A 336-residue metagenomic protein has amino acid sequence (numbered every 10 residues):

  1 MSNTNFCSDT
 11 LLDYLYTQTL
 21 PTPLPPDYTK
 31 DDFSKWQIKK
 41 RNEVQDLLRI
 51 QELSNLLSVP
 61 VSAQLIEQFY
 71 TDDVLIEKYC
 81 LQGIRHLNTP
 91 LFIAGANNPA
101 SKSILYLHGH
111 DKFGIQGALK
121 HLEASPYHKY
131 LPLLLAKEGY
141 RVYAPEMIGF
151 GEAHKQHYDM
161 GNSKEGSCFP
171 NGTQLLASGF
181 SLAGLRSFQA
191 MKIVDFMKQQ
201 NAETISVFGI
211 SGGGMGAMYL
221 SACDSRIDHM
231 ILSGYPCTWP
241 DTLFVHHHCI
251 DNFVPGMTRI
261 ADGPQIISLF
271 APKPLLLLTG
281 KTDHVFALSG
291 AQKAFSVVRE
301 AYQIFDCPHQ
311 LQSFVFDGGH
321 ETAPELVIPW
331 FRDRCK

Functional and structural regions predicted by a protein language model:
M1-L75, G83, G117: N-terminal targeting or regulatory segments adjacent to alpha/beta-hydrolase or S9 domains
I76-K78, R85-G95: A short loop-to-beta-strand scaffold at the N-terminal edge of the catalytic core in hydrolase folds
L91, S101-D111: Short beta-strand element of the alpha/beta-hydrolase
L107-F188, T242-F244: Cap/lid segment of the alpha/beta-hydrolase catalytic domain
A177-F180, I227-I267, V285-A294, I304-C307: Mobile cap/lid helix-loop segments that gate and shape the active-site cleft of serine hydrolases
L185-R259: Primarily recognizes the serine-hydrolase "nucleophile elbow" in alpha/beta-hydrolase and SGNH/GDSL folds
F270, L277-T279: Short beta-strand/loop motif that positions the catalytic acidic residue of the alpha/beta-hydrolase fold
S296-K336: C-terminal catalytic histidine-bearing segment of alpha/beta-hydrolase fold enzymes
